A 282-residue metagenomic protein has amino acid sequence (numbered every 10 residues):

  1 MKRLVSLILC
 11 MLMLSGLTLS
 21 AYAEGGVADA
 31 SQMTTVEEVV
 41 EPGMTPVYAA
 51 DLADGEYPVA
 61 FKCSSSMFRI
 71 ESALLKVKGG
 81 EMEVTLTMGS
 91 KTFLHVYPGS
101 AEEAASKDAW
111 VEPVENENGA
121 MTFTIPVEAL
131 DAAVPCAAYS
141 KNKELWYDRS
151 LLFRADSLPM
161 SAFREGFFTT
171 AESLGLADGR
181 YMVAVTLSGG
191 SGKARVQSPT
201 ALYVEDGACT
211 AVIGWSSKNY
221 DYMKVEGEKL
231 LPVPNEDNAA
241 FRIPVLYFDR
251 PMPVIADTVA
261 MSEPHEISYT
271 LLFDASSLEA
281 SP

Functional and structural regions predicted by a protein language model:
K2-Y22: Sec-dependent N-terminal signal peptides of Gram-positive bacterial secreted proteins and lipoproteins
S15-V36: Sec-dependent signal peptide cleavage junction
E38-E71, G166-V196: Transition segment at domain starts
L52-Y57, G80, L130-A132, A177-Y181 (+2 more regions): A glycine-anchored, Pro-Gly-centered beta-turn/N-cap motif
M82-V84, C209-A211: Structural beta-strand segments of beta-rich domains
T87-S90, V127, G214-S217: Non-cytosolic beta-sheet module surface loops
F93-D108, Y220-L231: Short, surface-exposed beta-strand/strand-loop-strand elements in extracellular ectodomains
N116-E165, N238-P282: Helix-rich interaction surfaces within compact, conserved domain-sized segments that mediate assembly or partner
